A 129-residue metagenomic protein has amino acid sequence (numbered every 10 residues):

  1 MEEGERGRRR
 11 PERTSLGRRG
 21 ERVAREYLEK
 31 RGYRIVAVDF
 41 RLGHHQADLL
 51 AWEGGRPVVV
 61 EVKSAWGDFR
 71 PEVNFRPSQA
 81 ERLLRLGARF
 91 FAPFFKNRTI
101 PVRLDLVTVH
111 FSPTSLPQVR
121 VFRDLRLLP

Functional and structural regions predicted by a protein language model:
M1-V38: Acidic-basic catalytic patches of nuclease active cores, encompassing PD-(D/E)XK and other metal-cofactor nuclease
E3-R9, S64-D68, F122: Short glycine/proline- and charge-enriched loop/turn segments that cap or connect secondary-structure elements
L28, A47-R70, L83: Conserved catalytic cores of phosphodiester-cleaving nucleases, focusing on short active-site segments
R34-V36, G43, R56, I100: The start of beta-strands in P-loop NTPase/AAA+ ATPase cores
H45-A47, V102-L104, P117: Change "...and in nucleic-acid phosphodiester-cleaving endonucleases..." to "...and in nucleic-acid processing enzymes
P57-V59, P101, V119: Structural motif
S64-T114: Catalytic cores of nucleic-acid endonucleases
T108-P129: Short, low-complexity, polybasic intrinsically disordered segments
